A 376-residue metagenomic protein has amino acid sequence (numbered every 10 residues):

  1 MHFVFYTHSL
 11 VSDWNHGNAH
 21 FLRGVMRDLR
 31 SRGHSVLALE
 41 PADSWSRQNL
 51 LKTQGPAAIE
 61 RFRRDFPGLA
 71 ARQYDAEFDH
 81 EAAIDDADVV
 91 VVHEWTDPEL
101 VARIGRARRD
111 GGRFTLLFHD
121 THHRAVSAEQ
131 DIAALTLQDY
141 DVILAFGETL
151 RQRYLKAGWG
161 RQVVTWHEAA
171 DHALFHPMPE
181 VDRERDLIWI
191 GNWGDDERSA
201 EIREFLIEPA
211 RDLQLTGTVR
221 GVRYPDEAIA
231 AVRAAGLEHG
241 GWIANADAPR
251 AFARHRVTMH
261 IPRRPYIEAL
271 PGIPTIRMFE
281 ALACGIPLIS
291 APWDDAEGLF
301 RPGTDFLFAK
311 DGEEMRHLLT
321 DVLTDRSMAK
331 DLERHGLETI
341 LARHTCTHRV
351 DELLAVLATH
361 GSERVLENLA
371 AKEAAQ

Functional and structural regions predicted by a protein language model:
T7-S9, N15, R23-R27, L37-Y154: Extended catalytic core of nucleotide-activated donor transferases of GT-like folds
N18-L29, E204-F205, L353: Short amphipathic alpha-helix
F21-G24, E40-A42, I229-Q376: Catalytic binding pocket for nucleotide-activated donors in carbohydrate/polymer assembly enzymes
G24-H34, E208-L213: A short, Lys/Arg-enriched amphipathic alpha-helix followed by its capping loop at the start of a domain
S35-W45, T216-R223: A short beta-strand-loop structural module common to alpha/beta enzyme folds
V101-E208, G361: Catalytic core of nucleotide-activated saccharide and alditol-phosphate transferases
G147-Q152, G221-A228, A291-D295: Short, polar loop motifs at secondary-structure junctions
D171-V257, P265: Conserved catalytic-core segment of nucleotide-activated headgroup transferases in glycan assembly
